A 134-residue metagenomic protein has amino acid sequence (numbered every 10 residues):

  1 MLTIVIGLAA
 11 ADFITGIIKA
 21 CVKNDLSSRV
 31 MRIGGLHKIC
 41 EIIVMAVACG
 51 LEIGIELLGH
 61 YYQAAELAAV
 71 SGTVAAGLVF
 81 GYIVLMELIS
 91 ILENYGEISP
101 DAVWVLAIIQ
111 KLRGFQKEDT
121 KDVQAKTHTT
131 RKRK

Functional and structural regions predicted by a protein language model:
M1-L2: Short, aromatic-rich membrane-interface segments at the entry and exit of alpha-helical transmembrane domains
V5-T15, E41-E52, V79-S90: Alpha-helical transmembrane segments of multi-pass membrane proteins
T15-S27, M31, V84: Hydrophobic alpha-helical transmembrane segments
I18-V22, V47-Q63: Membrane-helix exit/interface motif
D25-M45: Juxtamembrane helix-capping/reentrant segments at transmembrane boundaries
D25-R29, H60-L67, G96-V103: Membrane interface segments of multi-pass transport proteins and intramembrane proteases
L57-E87: Hydrophobic alpha-helical transmembrane segments and immediately flanking/interface helices in integral membrane
L85-K134: Membrane-proximal cytosolic segments adjacent to transmembrane helices
